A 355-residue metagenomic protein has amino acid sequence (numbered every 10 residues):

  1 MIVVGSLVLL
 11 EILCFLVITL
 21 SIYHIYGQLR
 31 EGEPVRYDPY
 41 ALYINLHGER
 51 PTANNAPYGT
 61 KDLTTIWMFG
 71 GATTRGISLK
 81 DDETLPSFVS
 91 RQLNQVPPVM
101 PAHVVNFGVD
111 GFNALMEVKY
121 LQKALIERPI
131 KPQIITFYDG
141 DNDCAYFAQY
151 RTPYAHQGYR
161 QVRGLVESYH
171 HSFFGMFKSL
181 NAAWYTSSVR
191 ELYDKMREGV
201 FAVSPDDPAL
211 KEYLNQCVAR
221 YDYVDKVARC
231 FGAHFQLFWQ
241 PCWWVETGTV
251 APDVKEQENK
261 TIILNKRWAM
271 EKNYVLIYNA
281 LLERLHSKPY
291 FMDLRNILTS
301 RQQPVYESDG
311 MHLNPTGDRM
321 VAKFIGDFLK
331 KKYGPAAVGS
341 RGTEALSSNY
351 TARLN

Functional and structural regions predicted by a protein language model:
M1-L9: N-terminal Sec-pathway targeting helices
I18-Q92, V96-V99, T299-Q302: Membrane/wall-proximal cationic-aromatic binding patches
L63-T64, M100-A102, I130-I134, R229-Q236 (+1 more regions): Loop/turn elements at helix/coil->beta-strand transitions in domains of secreted/extracellular proteins
T65-W67, T73-S168, G175: Conserved SGNH/GDSL esterase-like catalytic core that processes O-acyl groups on lipids and polysaccharides
N106-G108, W239, D293-N296: Residue-level recognition of beta-strand->loop/alpha-helix junctions
A114, V118, L214, V218 (+1 more regions): Short, amphipathic alpha-helical "lid/cap" segments that border enzyme active or binding sites
D141-L282, T299-P304, G339, L346-Y350: Serine-dependent acyl-ester chemistry module
L281, L285-Y290, Y306-R353: Histidine-centered active-site loop/cap adjacent to the catalytic His in serine esterases/O-acetyl transfer systems
